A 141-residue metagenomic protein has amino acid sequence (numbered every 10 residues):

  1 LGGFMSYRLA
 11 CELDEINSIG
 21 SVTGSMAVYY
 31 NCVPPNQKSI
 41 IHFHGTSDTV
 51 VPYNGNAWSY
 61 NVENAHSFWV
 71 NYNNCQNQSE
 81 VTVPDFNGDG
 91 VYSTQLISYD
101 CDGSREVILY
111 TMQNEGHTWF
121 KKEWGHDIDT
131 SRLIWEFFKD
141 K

Functional and structural regions predicted by a protein language model:
L1-K38, T49: Primarily recognizes the serine-hydrolase "nucleophile elbow" in alpha/beta-hydrolase and SGNH/GDSL folds
S25-V33, D89-Y99: Alpha-helical scaffolding within the catalytic cores of extracellular/periplasmic polymer-degrading hydrolases
P35-S39, G103-V107: Short, proline-enriched alpha-helix->beta-strand connector loops that line the catalytic pocket of alpha/beta-hydrolase
H42-H44, D48: Short beta-strand/loop motif that positions the catalytic acidic residue of the alpha/beta-hydrolase fold
T49-N61: Conserved alpha/beta-hydrolase "acid-adjacent" motif
W58-G90: Acidic, glycine-rich loop-and-strand cores that form catalytic or ligand-binding grooves in diverse globular domains
F86, N114-T118: Histidine-bearing beta->alpha loop at or near hydrolase active sites
H126-K141: Catalytic active-site module of serine/aspartate enzymes centered on a nucleophile-bearing elbow/loop
